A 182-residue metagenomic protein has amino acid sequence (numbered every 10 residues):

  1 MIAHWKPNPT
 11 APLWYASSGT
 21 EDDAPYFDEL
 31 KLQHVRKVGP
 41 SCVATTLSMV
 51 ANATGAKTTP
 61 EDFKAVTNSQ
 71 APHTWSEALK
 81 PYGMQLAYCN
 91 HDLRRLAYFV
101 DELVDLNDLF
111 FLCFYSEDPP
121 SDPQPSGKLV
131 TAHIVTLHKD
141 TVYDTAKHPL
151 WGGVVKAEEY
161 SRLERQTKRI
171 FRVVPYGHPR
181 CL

Functional and structural regions predicted by a protein language model:
M1-P72: Active-site nucleophile-adjacent alpha helix/oxyanion-hole segment immediately C-terminal to the catalytic cysteine
I2-A16, K31-Q33, K128, D140-L182: Cys-His-centered catalytic/binding microenvironment captured across papain-like cysteine peptidases and homologous
T20-L30, A44, S48, N68-S69 (+4 more regions): Generic ordered-secondary-structure signal
E61-K168: Conserved active-site-adjacent core of cysteine acyl-enzyme catalytic domains
